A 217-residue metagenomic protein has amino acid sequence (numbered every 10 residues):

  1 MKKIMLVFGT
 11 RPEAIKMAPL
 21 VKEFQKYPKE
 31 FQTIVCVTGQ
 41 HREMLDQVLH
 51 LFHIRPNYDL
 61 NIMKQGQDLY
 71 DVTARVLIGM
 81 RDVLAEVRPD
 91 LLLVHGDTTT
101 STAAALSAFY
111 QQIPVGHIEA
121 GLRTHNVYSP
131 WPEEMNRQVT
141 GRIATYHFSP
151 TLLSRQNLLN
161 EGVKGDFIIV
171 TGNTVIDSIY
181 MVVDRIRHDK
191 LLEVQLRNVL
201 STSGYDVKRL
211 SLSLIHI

Functional and structural regions predicted by a protein language model:
M1-G39: N-terminal subdomain of nucleotide-sugar transferases
K29-V72, G79: Conserved nucleotide-sugar phosphate-binding/catalytic loop shared by glycosyltransferases and other
C36-T38, R42-E43, I143-L214: A nucleotide-sugar donor-handling region in carbohydrate enzymes
R42-E43, G66, L122-N126, I176-D177: Short gly/pro/ser/thr-enriched loop/turn and capping motifs at secondary-structure boundaries
R88-D90: Proline-aspartate-enriched helix->loop->beta-strand connector
L93-Q111: An aromatic- and histidine-rich active-site surface loop
H117-W131, I143-T145: A short, histidine- and acid-enriched strand-loop-helix "catalytic/donor-clamping" loop that lines the nucleotide-sugar
